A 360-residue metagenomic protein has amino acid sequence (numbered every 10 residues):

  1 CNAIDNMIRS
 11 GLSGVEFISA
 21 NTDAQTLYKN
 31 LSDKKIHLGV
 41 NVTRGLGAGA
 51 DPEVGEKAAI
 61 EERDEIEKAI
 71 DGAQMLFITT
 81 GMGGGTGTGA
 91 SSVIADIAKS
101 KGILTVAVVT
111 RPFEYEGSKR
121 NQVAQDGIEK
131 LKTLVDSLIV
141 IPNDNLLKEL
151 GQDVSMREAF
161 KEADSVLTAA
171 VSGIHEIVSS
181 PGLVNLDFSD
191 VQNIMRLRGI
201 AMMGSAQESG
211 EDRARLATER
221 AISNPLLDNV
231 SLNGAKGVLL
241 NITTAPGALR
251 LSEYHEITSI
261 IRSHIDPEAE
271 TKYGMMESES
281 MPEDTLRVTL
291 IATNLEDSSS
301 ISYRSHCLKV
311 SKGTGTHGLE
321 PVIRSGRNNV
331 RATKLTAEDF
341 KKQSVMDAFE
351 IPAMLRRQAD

Functional and structural regions predicted by a protein language model:
C1-D360: Tubulin/FtsZ superfamily GTPase core signature
